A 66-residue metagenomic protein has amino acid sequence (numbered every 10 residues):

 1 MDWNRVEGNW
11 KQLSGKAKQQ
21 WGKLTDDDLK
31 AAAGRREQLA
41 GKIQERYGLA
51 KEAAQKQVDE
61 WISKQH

Functional and structural regions predicted by a protein language model:
M1-H66: Intrinsically disordered, low-complexity, hydrophilic segments
